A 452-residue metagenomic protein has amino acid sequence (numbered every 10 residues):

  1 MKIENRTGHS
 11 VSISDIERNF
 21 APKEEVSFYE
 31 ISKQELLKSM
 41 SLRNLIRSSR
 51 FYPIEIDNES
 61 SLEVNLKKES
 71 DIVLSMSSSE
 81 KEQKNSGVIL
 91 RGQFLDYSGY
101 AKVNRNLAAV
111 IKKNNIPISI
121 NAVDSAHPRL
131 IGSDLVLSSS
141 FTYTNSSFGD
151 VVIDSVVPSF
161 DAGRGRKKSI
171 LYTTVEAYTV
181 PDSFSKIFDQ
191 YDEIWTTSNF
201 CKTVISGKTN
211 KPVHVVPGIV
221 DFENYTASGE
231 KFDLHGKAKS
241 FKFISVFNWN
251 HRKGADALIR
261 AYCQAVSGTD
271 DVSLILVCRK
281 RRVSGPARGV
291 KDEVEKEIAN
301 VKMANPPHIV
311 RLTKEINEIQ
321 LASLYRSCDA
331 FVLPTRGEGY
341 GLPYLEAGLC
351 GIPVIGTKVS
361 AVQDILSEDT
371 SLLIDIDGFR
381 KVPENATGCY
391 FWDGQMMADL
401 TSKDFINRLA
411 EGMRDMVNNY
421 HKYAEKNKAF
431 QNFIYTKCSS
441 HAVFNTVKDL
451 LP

Functional and structural regions predicted by a protein language model:
V73-K81, I89-R91, V123-K208, Q320: Extended catalytic core of nucleotide-activated donor transferases of GT-like folds
I89, H235-K253, I259-Y262, L274-L276: Conserved donor-binding/catalytic core segment of Leloir-type glycosyltransferases
D182-S183, V220-S240: Acidic anion/phosphate-binding donor-loop and adjacent secondary structure in glycosyltransferase catalytic cores
P286-I319: Nucleotide-activated donor-binding/catalytic signature segment of Leloir-type glycosyltransferases, i.e., the conserved
R336: Aromatic "clamp/platform" in nucleotide-sugar-dependent glycosyltransferases that forms part of the donor/acceptor
P353-G356, L366, L372-L373: Short hydrophobic beta-strand element within catalytic cores of glycosyltransferases and related nucleotide-activated
G378-K422: C-terminal "capping" alpha-helix adjacent to the active site of nucleotide-linked donor transferases in cell-envelope
L400-L409, V417-D449: A charged, aromatic-enriched C-terminal amphipathic alpha-helix characteristic of glycosyltransferases across folds
